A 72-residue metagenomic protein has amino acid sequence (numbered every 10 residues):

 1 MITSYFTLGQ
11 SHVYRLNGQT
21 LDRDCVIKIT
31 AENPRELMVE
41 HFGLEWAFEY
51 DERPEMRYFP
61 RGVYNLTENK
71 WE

Functional and structural regions predicted by a protein language model:
M1-L21: Short aromatic-glycine-(Arg/Gly/Cys) micro-motifs in beta-strand/loop hairpins
T3, Y14, I27-T30, E40 (+1 more regions): N-terminal non-cleavable signal-anchor helices
F6, N33-P34, K70: Compositionally biased non-globular segments, especially hydrophobic aliphatic-rich helices of signal peptides
G9, D22-C25, R35, F59: Generic short amphipathic/hydrophobic targeting helices enriched at N-termini, encompassing Sec-type signal peptides
T20-D22, K28, V39, V63 (+1 more regions): Short linear proline/tyrosine/threonine-rich motifs used for host-factor recruitment and membrane trafficking/assembly
I27-E49: A short, charged, amphipathic alpha-helix used as a generic interaction element across diverse proteins
H41-E72: Short, mixed-charge low-complexity intrinsically disordered segments
